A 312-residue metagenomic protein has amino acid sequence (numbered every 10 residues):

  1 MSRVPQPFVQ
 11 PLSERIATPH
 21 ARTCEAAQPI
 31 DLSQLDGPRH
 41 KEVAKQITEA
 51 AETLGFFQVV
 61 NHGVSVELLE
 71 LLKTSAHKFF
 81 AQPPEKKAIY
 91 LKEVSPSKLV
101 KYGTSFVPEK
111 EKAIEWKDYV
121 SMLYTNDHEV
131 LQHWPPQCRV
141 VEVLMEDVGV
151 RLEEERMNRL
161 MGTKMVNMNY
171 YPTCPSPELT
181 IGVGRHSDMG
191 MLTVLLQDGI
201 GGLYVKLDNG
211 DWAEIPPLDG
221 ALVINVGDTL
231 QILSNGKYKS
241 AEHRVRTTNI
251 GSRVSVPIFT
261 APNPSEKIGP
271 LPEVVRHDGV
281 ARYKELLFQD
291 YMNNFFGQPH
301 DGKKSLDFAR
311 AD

Functional and structural regions predicted by a protein language model:
M1-D312: Peripheral, non-catalytic segments flanking oxidoreductase cores
